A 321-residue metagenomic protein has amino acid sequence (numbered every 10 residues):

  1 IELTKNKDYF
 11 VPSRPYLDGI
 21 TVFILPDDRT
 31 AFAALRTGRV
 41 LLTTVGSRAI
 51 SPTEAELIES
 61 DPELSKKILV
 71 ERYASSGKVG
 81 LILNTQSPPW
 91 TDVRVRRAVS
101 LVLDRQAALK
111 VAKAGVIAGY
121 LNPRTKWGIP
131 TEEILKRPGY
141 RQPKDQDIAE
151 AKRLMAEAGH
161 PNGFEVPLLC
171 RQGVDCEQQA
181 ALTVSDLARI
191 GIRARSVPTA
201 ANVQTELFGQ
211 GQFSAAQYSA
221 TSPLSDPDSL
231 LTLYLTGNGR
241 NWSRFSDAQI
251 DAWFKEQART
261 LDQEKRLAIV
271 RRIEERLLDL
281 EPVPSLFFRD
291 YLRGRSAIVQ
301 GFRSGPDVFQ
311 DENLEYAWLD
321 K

Functional and structural regions predicted by a protein language model:
I1-E2, D18-F23, G163-Q172, R195: Short, well-ordered beta-strand elements
I1-E2, T21-Q86, K110, S219: Extracellular/periplasmic solute-recognition and catalytic clefts
I1-G19, D27-T30, I148-A149, R153: Gly/Pro-rich hinge or "lid" segments in bacterial periplasmic/extracellular proteins
T4-F10, Y73-A98, V102, V111 (+1 more regions): A bilobed periplasmic-binding-protein/Venus flytrap-type ligand-binding module shared by bacterial periplasmic
T53-E71, Q210-F213, D226-N241, S296-F302: Ligand-binding "clamshell"
L109-A112, K144-D145, R193-Q204, G209 (+2 more regions): Extracytoplasmic/peripheral linker and loop segments enriched in polar/acidic and small residues with frequent Thr/Pro
V116-L154, D175-Q178: Structural transition elements
R293-K321: Long beta-strand-rich cores associated with HINT superfamily self-processing modules
